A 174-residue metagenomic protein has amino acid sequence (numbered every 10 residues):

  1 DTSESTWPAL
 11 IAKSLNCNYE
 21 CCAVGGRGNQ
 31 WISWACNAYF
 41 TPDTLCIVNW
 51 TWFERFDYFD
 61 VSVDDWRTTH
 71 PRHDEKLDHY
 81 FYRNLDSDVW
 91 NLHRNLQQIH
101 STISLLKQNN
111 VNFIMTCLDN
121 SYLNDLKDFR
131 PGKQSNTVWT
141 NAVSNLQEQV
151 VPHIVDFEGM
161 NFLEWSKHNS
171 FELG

Functional and structural regions predicted by a protein language model:
D1-W31, A35, Y39, G174: Serine-esterase "nucleophile elbow" of acetyl-processing enzymes
N37-L173: Alpha-helical cap/lid subdomain in secreted, periplasmic, or secretory-pathway luminal O-acyl-processing enzymes
